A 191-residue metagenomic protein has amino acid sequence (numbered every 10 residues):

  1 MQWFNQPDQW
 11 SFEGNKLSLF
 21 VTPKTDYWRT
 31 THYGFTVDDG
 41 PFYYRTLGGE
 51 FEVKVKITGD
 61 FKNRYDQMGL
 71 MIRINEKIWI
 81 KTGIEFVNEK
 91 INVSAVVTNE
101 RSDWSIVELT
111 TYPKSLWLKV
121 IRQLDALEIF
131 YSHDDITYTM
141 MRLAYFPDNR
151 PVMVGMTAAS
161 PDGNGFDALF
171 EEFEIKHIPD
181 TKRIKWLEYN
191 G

Functional and structural regions predicted by a protein language model:
M1-G191: Extracellular glycan-recognition regions
